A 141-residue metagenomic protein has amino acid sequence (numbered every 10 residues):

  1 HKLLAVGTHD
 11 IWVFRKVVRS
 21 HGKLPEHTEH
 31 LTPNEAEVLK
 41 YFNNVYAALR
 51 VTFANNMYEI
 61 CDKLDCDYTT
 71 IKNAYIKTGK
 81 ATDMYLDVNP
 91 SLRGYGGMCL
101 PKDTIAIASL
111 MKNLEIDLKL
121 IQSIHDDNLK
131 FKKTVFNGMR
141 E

Functional and structural regions predicted by a protein language model:
H1-E141: Structural/interface elements that position substrates and couple domains in central-metabolism enzymes
